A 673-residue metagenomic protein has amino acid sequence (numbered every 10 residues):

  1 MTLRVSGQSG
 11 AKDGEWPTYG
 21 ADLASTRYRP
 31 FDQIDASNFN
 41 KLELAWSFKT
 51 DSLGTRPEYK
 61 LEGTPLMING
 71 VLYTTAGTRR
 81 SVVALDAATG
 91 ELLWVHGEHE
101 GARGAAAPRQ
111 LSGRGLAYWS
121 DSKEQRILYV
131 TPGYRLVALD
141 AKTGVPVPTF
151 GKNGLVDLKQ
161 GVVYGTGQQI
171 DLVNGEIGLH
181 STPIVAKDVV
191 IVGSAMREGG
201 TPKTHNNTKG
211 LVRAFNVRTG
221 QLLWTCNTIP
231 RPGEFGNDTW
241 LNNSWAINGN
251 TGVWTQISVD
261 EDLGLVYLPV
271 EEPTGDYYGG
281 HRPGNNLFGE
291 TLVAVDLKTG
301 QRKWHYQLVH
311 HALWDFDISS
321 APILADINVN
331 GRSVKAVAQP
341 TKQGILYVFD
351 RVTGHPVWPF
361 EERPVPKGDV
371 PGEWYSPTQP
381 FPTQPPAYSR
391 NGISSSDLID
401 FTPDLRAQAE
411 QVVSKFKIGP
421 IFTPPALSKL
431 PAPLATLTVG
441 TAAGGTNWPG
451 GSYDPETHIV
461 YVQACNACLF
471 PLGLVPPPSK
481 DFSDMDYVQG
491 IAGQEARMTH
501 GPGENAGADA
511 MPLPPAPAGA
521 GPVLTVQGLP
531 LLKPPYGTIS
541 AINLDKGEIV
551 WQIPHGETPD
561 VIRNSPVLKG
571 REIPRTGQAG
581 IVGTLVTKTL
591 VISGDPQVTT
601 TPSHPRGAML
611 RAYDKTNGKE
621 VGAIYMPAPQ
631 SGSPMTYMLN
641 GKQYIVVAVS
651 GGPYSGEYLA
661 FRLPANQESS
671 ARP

Functional and structural regions predicted by a protein language model:
L3-I34, S376-Q411, P502-A506, M511 (+1 more regions): N-terminal pre-domain segments of enzymes
S6-G54, T64-M67, I539-I542: Mature N-terminal segment immediately following signal peptide/propeptide cleavage in secreted/periplasmic
W16-G20, E58-G77, S81, A107-R135 (+11 more regions): Repeat-blade elements of multi-bladed beta-propeller folds
G20-L23, D35-N38, W46-S52, N69 (+9 more regions): Sec/Tat-exported extracytoplasmic proteins
R27-Q33, Y134-V137, V439-G440, V526-P534: Short aromatic-glycine motifs in intrinsically disordered, low-complexity regions
N38-D51, V82-A106, K123, L136-V173 (+11 more regions): Extracytoplasmic/lumenal domain signature
D188, R197, G264, G444-H458 (+1 more regions): Extended amphipathic secondary-structure runs
L430-N466, G473-V475: Segments forming glycine/polar-rich beta-alpha architectures that bind adenosine-containing cofactors
